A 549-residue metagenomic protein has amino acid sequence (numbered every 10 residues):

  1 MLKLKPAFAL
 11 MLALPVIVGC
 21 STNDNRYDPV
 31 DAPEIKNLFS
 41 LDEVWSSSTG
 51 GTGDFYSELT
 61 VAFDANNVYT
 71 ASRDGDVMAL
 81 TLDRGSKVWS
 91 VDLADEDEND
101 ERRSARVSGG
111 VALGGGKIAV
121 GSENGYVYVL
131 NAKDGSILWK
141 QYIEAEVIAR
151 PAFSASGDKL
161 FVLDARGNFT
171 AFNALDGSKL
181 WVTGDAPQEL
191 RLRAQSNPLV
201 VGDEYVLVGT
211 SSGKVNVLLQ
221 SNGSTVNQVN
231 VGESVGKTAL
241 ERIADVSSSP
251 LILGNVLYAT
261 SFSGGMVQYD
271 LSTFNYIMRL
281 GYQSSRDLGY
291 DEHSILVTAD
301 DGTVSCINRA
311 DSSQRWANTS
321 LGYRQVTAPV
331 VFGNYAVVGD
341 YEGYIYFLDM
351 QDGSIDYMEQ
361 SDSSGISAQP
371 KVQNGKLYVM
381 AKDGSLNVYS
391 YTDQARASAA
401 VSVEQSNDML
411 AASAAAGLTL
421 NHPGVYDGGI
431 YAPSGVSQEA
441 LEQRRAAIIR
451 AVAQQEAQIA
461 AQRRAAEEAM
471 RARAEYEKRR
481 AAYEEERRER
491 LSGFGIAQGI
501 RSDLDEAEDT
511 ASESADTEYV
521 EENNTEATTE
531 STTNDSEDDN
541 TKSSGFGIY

Functional and structural regions predicted by a protein language model:
V18-G19: C-terminal motif of bacterial Sec signal peptides marking the signal peptidase cleavage site
D24-V30, I35-A62, K87-A112, W139-S156 (+6 more regions): Extracytoplasmic beta-rich repeat domains
S72, S122-E123, D164-A165, T210-S211 (+4 more regions): Structural signature of WD-repeat beta-propellers
T81-R84, N131-D134, N173-D176, Q220-G223 (+4 more regions): Short loop/turn segments that connect beta-strands within beta-propeller blades
T298-C306, S313-F347: Loop/turn-rich, solvent-exposed surfaces of beta-rich toroidal or solenoidal domains
Q438-S492: Long, low-complexity, compositionally biased polyampholytic IDRs enriched for Lys/Glu and Gln/Arg
